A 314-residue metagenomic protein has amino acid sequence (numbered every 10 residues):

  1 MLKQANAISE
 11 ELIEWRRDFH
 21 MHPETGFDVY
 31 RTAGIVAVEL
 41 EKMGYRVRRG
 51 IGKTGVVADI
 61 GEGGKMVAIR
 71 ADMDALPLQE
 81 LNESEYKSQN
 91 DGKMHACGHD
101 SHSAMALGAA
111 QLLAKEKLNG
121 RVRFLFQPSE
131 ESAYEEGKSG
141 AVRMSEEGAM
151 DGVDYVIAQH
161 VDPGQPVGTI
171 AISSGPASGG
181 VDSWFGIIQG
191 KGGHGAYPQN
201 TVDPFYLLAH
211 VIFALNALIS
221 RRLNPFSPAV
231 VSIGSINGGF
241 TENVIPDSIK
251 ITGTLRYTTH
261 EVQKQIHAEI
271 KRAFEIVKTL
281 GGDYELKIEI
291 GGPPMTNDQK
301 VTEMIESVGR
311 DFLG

Functional and structural regions predicted by a protein language model:
M1-H95, D100, A104-N119: Acidic/His- and Gly-rich active-site-bordering loop/insert found across diverse amide/peptide-bond hydrolases
S9, R16, H20-P23, L40 (+9 more regions): Structural signal for hydrophobic packing residues in well-ordered secondary-structure cores of soluble enzyme domains
F19, A58, I69, H99 (+6 more regions): Divalent metal-coordination and catalytic microenvironments
H22-F27, L76, S132-A133, G239-E242 (+1 more regions): Short, small-residue-enriched loops and turns at beta-alpha junctions that line or gate enzyme active sites
S84-M94, S101, E116-S235, F240-V244: Histidine/acidic-residue-rich, glycine-tolerant segments that coordinate divalent metal ions
A209-G314: Metal-dependent amide/peptide-bond hydrolase catalytic core, centered on the "pita-bread" metallohydrolase fold
